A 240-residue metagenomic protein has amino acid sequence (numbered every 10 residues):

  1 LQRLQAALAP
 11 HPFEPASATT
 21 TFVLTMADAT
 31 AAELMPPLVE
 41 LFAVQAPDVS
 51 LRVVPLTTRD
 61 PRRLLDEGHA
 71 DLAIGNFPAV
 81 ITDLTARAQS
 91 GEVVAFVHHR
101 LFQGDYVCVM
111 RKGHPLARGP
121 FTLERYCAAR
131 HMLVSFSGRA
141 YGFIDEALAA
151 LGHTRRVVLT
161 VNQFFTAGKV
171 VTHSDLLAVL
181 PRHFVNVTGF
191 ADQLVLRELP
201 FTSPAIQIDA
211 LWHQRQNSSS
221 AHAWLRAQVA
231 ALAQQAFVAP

Functional and structural regions predicted by a protein language model:
L1-F13: Alpha-helical "hinge/linker" immediately C-terminal to small N-terminal DNA-binding modules
P15-A16, A88-H131: Flexible hinge/capping segments at coil-to-helix
T19-L84, V161: Central regulatory/effector-binding core of bacterial HTH transcription factors
T21-T25, A73, V109, M132 (+2 more regions): Short, well-ordered beta-strand segments
L24, T57-P61, D66-A70, N76 (+1 more regions): Hydrophobic hinge/microswitch elements
L34, K112, A117-R118, L123 (+2 more regions): A late-sequence structural motif
N76, D83, M110, L116-L123 (+4 more regions): Secondary-structure junction motif
T82-R87, E92-G104, F165-Q214: Beta-alpha-beta core module
